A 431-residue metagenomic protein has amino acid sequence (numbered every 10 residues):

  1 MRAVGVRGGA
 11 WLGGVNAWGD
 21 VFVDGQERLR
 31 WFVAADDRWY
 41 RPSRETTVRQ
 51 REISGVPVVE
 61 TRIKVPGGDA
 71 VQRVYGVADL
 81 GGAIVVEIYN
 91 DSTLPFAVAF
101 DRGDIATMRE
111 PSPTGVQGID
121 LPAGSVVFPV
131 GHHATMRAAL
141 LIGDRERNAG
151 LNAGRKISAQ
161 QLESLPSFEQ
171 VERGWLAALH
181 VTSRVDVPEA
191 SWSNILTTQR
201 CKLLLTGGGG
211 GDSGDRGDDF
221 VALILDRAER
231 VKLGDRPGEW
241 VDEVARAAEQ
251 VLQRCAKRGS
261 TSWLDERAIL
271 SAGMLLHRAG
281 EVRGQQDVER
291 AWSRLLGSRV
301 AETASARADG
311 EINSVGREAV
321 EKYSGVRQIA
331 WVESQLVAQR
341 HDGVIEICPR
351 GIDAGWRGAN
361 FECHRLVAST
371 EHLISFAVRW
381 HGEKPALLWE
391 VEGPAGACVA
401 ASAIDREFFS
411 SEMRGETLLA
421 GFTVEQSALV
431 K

Functional and structural regions predicted by a protein language model:
M1-T197, C201, A306-K431: Terminal accessory carbohydrate-recognition/targeting modules of carbohydrate-active enzymes
E146, E229-D235, A256, G280 (+2 more regions): Hydrophobic/aromatic-lined pockets within catalytic cores
R173-L295: Substrate-binding groove/exosite segments of carbohydrate-active enzymes
S213-G214, E249, R258-A279, S298 (+2 more regions): Carbohydrate-binding/catalytic loop surfaces
